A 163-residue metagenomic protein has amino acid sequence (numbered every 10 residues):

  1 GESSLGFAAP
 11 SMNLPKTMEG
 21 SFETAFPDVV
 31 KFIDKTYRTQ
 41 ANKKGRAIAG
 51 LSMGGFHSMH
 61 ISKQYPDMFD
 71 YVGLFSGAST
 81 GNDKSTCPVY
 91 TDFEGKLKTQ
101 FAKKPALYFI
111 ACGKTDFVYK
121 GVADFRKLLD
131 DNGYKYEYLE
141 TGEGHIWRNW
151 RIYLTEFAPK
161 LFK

Functional and structural regions predicted by a protein language model:
G1-K163: Non-catalytic cap/lid and distal C-terminal segments of serine-dependent acyl enzymes
